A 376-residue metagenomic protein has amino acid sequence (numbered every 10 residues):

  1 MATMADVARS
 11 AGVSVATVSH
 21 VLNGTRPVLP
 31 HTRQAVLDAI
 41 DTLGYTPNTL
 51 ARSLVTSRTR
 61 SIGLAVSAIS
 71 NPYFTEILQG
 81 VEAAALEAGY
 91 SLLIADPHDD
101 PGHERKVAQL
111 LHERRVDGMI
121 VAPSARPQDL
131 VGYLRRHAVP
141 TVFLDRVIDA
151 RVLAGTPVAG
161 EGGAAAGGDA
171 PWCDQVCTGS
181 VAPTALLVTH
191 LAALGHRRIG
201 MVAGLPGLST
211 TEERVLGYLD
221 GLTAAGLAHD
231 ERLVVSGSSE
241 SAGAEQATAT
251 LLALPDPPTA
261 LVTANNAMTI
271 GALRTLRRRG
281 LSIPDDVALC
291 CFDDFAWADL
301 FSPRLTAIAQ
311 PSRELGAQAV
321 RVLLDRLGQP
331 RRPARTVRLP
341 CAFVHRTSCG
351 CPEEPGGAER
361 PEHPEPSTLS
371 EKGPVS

Functional and structural regions predicted by a protein language model:
M1-R60, G373-S376: N-terminal helix-turn-helix DNA-binding module of bacterial transcription factors
S14, R60, D117, R197-R198 (+1 more regions): Short acidic/polar active-site loop segments enriched in Thr and Asp
T17-H20, V55-S70, H190, R198-L205: Short beta-strand segments enriched in small/hydrophobic residues
T42, A83-S91, R135-F143, V147-S376: Bacterial carbohydrate/catabolite-sensing allosteric modules
T42-N48, G102, A122-S124, E245 (+1 more regions): Short gly/ser/thr-rich secondary-structure transition/capping motifs
Y45-G118, L216-L219, D230: Amphipathic helical "hinge" segments at domain boundaries
A51, R105-A108, V131, V188 (+1 more regions): Short hydrophobic/charged patches on amphipathic alpha-helices used for structural packing and interfaces
H98-P101, A122-P127, A267: Short beta->alpha connector loops
